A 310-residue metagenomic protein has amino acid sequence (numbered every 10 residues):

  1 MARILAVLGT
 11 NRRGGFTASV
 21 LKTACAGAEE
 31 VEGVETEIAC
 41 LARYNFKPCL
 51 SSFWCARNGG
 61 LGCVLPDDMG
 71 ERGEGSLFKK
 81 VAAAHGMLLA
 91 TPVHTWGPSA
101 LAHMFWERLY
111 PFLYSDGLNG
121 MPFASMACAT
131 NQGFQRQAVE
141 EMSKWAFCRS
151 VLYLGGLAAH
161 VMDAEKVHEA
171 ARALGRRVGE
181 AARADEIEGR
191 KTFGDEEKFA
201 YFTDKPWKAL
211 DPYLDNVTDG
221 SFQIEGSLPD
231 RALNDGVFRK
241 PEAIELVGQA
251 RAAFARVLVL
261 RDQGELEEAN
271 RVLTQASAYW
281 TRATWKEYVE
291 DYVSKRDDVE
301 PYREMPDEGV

Functional and structural regions predicted by a protein language model:
M1-T91, W96-M104, Y110, E188-V310: N-terminal beta1-alpha1-beta2 submodule of the flavodoxin-like/Rossmannoid cofactor-binding fold
N11-G14, H94-T95, A129-G133, H160-A164: Short histidine/acidic/glycine/proline-rich micro-motifs that form metal- and phosphate-coordinating active-site loops
T17-A18, S99-H103, Q135-V139, A164-H168: Conserved strand-to-helix beginnings and helix N-cap segments that scaffold or border functional pockets
V20, L101-R108, E141-W145, A170-L174: Alpha-helical scaffold elements adjacent to nucleotide-binding pockets in ATP/GTP-utilizing enzyme cores
G27, G175, G179-A182, V257: Glycine-centered structural positions embedded in regular secondary structure
N58-L61, R108-L113, V167-E180: Short, structured secondary-structure boundary patches
A100-L101, L113-H160: Short, glycine-/small-residue-rich phosphate/pyrophosphate-handling segment
F147-E169, R177-D185: A charged, well-structured terminal subsegment
